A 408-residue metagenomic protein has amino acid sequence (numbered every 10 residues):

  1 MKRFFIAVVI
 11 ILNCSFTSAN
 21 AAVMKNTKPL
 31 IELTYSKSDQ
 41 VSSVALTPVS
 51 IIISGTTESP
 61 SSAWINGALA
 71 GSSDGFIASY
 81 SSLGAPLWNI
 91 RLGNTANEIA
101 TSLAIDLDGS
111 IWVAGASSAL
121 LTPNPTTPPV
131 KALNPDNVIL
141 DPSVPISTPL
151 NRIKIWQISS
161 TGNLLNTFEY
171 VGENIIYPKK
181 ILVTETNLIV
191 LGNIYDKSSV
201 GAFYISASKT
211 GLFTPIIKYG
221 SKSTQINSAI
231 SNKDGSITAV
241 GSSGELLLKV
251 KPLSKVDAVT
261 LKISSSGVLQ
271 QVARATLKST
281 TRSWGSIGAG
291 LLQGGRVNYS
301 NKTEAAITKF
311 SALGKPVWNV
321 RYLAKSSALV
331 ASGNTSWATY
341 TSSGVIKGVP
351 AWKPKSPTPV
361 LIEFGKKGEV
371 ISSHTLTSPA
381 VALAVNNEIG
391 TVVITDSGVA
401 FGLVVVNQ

Functional and structural regions predicted by a protein language model:
M1-F4: Positively charged n-region of N-terminal signal peptides that target proteins for export
I6-S15: Bacterial N-terminal signal peptides
N20-Q408: A sequence-level/structural motif corresponding to short, flexible coil/turn segments enriched in small polar residues
